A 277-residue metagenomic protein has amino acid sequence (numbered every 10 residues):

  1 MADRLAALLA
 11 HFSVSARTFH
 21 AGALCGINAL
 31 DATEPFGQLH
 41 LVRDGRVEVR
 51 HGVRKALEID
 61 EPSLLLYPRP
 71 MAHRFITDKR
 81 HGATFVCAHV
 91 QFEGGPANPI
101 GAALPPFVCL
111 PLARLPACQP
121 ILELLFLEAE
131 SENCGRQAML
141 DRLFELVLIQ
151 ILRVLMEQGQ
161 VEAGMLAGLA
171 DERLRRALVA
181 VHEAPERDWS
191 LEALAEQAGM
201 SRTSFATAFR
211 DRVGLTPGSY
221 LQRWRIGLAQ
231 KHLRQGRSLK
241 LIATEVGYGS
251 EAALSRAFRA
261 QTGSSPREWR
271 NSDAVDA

Functional and structural regions predicted by a protein language model:
M1-S15, G26-L30, P106-A113, S131: A short, N-terminal "cap"/entry segment at the start of jelly-roll beta-barrel domains of the cupin/DSBH fold
A16-P106: N-terminal regulatory/effector-sensing and dimerization cores that precede helix-turn-helix DNA-binding domains
G45, A117-E128, R176-A184, L228 (+1 more regions): Solvent-exposed, amphipathic alpha-helical segments
P99-E123: Aromatic/histidine-rich interaction motifs
F107-P116, A129-F144, L148-R187, L191-A198 (+3 more regions): Short, Lys/Arg-enriched, Trp-marked, Pro/Gly-tolerant hinge/linker segments that flank
V179, E183, R187-A193, M200 (+3 more regions): Terminal helix-turn-helix DNA-binding modules in bacterial transcription factors
